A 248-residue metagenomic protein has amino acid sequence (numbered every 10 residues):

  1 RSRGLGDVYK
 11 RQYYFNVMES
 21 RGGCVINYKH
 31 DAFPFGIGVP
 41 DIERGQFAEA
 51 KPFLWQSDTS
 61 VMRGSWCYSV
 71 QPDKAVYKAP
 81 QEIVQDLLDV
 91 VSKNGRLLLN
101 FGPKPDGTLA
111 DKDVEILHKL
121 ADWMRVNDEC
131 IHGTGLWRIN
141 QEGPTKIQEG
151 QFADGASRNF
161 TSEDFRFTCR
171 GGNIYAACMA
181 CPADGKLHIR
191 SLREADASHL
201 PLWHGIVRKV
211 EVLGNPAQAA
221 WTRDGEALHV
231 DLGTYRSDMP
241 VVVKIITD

Functional and structural regions predicted by a protein language model:
R3-D248: Mature catalytic domains of secreted/periplasmic carbohydrate-active enzymes
